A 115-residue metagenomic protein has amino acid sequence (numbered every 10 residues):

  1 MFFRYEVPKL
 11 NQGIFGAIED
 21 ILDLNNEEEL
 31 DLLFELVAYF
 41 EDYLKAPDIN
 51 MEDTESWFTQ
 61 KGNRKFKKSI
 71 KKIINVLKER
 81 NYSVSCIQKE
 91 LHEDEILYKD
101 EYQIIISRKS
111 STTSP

Functional and structural regions predicted by a protein language model:
M1-W57: Long, contiguous N-terminal structural blocks used for assembly/anchoring
N11, I21, N63-R64, R108: A generic structural signal for solvent-exposed, polar alpha-helical segments
I14, I18-I21, I49, I70-I74 (+3 more regions): Weak global preference for isoleucine
N25, F40, L44-P47, K61 (+3 more regions): Short, flexible helical or helix-coil boundary motifs
F34-V37, E41, K67, K71-I74 (+2 more regions): Residue-level detector of alpha-helical secondary structure
N50-K71: Contiguous, amphipathic alpha-helical segments that mediate oligomerization or scaffolding in large protein assemblies
N75-P115: Acidic, proline/glycine-rich low-complexity IDRs
